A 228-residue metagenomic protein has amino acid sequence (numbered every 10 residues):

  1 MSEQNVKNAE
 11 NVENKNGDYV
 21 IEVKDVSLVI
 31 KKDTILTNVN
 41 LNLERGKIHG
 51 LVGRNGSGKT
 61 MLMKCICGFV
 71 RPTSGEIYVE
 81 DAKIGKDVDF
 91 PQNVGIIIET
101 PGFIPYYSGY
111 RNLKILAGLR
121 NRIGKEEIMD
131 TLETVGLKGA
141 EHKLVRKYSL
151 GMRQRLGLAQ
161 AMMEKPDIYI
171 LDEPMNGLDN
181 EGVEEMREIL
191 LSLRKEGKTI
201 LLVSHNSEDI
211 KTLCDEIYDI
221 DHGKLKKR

Functional and structural regions predicted by a protein language model:
V52-R54: The feature captures the beta-strand-to-loop junction immediately N-terminal to the Walker
C67: Helix-to-loop junction immediately C-terminal to a conserved catalytic motif
G75-F90: Conserved ABC transporter NBD signature motif
K114, K125-A140: Conserved ABC ATPase "signature" region
Y169-E173: Catalytic Walker B motif of ABC-type/P-loop ATPase nucleotide-binding domains
S204-H205: H-loop/switch region of ABC-family ATPase nucleotide-binding domains
